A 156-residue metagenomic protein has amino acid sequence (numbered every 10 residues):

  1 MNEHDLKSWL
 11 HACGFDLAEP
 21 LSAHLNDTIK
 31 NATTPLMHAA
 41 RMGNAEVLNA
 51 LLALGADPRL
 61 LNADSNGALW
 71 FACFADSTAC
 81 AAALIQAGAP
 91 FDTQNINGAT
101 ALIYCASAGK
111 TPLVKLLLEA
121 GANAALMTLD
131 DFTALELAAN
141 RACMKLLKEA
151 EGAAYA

Functional and structural regions predicted by a protein language model:
M1-F15, A120, L129-A156: Ankyrin-repeat-protein effector appendages
M1-M42, N49, A53, A154-A156: Intrinsically disordered, low-complexity regulatory segments in ankyrin-centric signaling systems
W9-A12, H38-N44, F71-S77, Y104-K110 (+1 more regions): Ankyrin repeat A-helix N-terminal signature
C13-E19, N44-L52, S77-I85, K110-L118 (+1 more regions): Ankyrin repeat structural motif
